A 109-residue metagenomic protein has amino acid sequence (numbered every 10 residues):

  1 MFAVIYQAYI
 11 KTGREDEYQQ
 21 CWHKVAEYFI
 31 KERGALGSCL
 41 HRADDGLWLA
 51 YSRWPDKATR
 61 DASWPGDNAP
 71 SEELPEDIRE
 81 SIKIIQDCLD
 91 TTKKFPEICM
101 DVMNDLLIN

Functional and structural regions predicted by a protein language model:
M1, I108-N109: Basic/polar N-terminal segments that are highly enriched at the extreme N-terminus, encompassing both cleavable
F2-A8, L49: Active-site-flanking beta-strand signature of metal-NTP-handling nucleotidyl enzymes and homologous cyclase-like
Q7, I98-D105: Short amphipathic
Y9-Q20: Short, surface-exposed ligand-recognition loops at beta-strand->loop->(often short) alpha-helix junctions that present
I10-T12, W54-D56, N104: Non-catalytic surface loops within mature trypsin-like serine protease
K24-G37, R53-C99, N109: An amphipathic, aromatic/His-enriched active-site/gating alpha helix that lines ligand/cofactor pockets
H41-D45: A short beta-turn/loop motif at secondary-structure boundaries
